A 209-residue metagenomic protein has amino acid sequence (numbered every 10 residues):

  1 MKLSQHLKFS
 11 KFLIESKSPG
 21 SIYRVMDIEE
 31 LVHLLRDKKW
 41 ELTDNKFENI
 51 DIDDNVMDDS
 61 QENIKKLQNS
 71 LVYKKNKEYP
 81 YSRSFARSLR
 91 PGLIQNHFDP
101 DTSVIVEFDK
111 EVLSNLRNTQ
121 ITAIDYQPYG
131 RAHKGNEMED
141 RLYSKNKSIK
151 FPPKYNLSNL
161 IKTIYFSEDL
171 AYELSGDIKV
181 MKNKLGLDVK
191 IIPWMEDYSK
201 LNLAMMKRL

Functional and structural regions predicted by a protein language model:
M1-L209: NAD-dependent ADP-ribosyltransferases
